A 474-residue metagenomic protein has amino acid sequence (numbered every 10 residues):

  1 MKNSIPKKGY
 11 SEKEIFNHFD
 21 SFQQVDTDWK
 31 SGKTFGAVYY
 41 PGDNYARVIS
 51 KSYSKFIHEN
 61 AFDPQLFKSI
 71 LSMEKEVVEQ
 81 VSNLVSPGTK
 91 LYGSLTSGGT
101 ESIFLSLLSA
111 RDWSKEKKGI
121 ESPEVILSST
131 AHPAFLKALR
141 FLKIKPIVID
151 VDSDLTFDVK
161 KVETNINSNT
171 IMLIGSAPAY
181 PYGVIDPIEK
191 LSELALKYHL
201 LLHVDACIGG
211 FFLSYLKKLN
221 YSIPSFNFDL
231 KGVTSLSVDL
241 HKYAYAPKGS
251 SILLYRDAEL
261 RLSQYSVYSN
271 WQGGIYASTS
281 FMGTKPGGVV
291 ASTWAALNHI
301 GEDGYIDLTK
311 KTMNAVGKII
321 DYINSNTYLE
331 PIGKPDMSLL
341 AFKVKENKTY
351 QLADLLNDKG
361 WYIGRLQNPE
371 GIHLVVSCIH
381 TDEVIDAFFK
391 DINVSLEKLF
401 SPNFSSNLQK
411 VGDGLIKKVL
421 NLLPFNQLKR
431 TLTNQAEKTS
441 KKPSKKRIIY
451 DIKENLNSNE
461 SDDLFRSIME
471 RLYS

Functional and structural regions predicted by a protein language model:
M1-L71, K75-E79, I306, V316-K318 (+2 more regions): Non-catalytic terminal extensions of PLP-dependent enzymes
N17, T27, S31, F35 (+6 more regions): Pyridoxal 5′-phosphate
E74, V78-E79, K90-G119, A134-A138: Conserved beta-loop-alpha segment that forms the PLP phosphate-binding cup at the N-terminus of a helix
T89-K90, I332-L339, Q367-G371: Short Gly/Ser/Thr- and Asp/Glu-enriched loop/turn motifs at secondary-structure junctions
K115-S168: PLP-dependent aminotransferase-like
F157-A206: Active-site phosphate-binding strand-loop segment of PLP-dependent enzymes
I208, Y215-M337, F342-N347: Active-site C-terminal subdomain of aminotransferase-like
